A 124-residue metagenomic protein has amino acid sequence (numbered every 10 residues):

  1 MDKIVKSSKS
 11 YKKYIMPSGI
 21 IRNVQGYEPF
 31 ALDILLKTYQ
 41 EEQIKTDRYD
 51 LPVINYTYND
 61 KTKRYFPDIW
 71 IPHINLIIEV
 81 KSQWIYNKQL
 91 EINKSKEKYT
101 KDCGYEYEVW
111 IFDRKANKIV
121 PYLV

Functional and structural regions predicted by a protein language model:
M1-V124: Nucleic-acid endo/exonuclease domains
